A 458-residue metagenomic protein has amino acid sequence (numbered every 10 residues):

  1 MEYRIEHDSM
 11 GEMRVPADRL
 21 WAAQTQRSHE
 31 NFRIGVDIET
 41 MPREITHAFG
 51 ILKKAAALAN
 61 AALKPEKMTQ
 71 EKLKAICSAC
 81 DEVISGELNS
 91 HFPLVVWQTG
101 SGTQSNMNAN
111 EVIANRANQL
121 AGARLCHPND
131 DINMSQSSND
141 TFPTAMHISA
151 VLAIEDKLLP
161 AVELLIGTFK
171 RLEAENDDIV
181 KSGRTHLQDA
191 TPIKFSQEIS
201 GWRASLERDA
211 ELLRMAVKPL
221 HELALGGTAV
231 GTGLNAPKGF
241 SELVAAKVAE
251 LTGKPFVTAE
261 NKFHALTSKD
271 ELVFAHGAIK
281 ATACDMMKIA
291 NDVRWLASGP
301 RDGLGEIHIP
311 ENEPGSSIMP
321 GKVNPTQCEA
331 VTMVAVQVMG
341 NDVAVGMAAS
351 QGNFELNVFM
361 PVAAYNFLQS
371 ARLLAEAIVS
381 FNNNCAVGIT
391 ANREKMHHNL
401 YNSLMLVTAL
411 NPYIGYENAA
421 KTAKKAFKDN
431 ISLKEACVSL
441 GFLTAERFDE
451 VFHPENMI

Functional and structural regions predicted by a protein language model:
M1-I458: Conserved, well-structured ligand/cofactor-binding cores
